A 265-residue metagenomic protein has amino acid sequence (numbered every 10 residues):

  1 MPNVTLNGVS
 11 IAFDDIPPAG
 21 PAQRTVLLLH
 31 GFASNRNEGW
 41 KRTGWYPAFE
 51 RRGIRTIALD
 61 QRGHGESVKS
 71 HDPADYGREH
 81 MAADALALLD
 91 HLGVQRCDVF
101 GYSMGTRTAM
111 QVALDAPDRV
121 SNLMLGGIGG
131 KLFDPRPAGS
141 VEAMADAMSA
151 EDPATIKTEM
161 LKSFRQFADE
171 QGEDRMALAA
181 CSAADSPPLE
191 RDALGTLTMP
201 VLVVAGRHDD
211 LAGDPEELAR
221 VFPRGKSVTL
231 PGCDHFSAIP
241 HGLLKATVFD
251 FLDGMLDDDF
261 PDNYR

Functional and structural regions predicted by a protein language model:
V9-V68: Conserved HGGG/HGGXW glycine-rich cap/lid loop of the alpha/beta-hydrolase fold
H30, C97, G101-S103: Conserved alpha/beta-hydrolase "nucleophile elbow" surrounding the catalytic nucleophile
K41, A48-R51, A58-D98: Active-site loop/oxyanion-hole signature of alpha/beta-hydrolase fold enzymes
R107-E151: Flexible "cap/lid" loop of the alpha/beta hydrolase fold
R165-E190: Hydrophobic, aromatic-rich cap/lid helix
L197, V203-A205: Short beta-strand/loop motif that positions the catalytic acidic residue of the alpha/beta-hydrolase fold
D210-P215: Conserved alpha/beta-hydrolase "acid-adjacent" motif
L230-R265: Catalytic active-site module of serine/aspartate enzymes centered on a nucleophile-bearing elbow/loop
